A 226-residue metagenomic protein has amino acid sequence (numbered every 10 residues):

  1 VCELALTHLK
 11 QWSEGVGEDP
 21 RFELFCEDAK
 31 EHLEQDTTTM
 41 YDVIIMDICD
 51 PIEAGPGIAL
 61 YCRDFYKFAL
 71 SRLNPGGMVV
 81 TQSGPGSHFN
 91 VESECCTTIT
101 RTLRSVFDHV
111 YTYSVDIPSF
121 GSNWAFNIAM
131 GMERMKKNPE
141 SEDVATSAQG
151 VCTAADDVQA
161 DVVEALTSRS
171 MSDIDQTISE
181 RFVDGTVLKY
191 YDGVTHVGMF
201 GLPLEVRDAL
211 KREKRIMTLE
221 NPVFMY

Functional and structural regions predicted by a protein language model:
V1, G86, I117, E133-R134: Conserved beta-strand elements of beta-rich interaction domains across eukaryotes, especially beta-propellers
V1-S83, S87-R101, V106: The AdoMet/dcAdoMet-binding core of the Class I SAM-like
F25, C96, G121, A125-M130: Soluble extramembrane regions of membrane proteins in the secretory/endomembrane system
C49, V115, M132: Flexible loop residues that form catalytic and substrate-binding hotspots at small-molecule/glycan-binding clefts
E53-A54, V91, C95, G121 (+3 more regions): Secondary-structure boundary/capping motif
D108-P118: Conserved S-adenosyl-L-methionine
A125-Y226: SAM/dcSAM-binding transferase cores
